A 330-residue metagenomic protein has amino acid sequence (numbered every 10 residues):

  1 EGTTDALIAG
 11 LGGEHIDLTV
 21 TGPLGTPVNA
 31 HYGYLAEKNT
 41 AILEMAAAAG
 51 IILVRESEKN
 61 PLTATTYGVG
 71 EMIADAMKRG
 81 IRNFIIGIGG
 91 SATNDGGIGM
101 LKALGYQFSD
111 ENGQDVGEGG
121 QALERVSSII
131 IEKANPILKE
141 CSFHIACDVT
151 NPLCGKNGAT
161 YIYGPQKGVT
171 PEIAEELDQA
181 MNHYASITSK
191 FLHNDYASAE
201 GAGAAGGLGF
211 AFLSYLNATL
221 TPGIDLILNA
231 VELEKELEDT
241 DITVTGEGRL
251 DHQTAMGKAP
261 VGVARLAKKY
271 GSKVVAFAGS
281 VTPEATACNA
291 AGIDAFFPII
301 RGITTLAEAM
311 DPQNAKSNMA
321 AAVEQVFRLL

Functional and structural regions predicted by a protein language model:
E1-I88, A92-L330: N-terminal loops that bind phosphate or other acidic moieties and the adjacent beta-alpha structural core
